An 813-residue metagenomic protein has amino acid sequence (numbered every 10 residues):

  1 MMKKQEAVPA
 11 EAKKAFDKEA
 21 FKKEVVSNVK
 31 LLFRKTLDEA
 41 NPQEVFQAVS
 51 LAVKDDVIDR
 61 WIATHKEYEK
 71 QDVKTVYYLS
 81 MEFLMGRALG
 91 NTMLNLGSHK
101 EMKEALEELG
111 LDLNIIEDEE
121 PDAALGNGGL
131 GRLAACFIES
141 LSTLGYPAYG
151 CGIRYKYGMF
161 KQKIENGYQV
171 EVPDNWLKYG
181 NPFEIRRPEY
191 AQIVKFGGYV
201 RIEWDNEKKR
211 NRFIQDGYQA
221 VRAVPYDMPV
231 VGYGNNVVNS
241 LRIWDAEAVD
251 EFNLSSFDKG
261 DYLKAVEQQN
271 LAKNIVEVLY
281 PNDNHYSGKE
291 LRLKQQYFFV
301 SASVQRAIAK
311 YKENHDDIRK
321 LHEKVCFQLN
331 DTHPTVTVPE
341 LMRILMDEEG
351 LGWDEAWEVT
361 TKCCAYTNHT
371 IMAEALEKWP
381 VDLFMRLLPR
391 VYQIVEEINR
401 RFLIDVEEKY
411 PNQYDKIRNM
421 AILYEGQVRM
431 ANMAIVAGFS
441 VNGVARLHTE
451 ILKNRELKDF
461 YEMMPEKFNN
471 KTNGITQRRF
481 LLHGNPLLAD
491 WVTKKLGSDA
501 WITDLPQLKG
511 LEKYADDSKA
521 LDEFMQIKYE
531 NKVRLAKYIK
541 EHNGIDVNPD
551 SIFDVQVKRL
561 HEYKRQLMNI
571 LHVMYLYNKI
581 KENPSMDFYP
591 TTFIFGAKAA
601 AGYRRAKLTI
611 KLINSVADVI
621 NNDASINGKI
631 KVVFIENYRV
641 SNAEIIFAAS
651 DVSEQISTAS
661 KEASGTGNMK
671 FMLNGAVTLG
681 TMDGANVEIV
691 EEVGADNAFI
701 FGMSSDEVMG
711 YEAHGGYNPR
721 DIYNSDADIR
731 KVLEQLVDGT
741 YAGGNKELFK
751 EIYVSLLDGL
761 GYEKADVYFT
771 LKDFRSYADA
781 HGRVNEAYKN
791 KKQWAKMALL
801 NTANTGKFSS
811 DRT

Functional and structural regions predicted by a protein language model:
M2-T813: A conserved ligand/cofactor-binding region detector
